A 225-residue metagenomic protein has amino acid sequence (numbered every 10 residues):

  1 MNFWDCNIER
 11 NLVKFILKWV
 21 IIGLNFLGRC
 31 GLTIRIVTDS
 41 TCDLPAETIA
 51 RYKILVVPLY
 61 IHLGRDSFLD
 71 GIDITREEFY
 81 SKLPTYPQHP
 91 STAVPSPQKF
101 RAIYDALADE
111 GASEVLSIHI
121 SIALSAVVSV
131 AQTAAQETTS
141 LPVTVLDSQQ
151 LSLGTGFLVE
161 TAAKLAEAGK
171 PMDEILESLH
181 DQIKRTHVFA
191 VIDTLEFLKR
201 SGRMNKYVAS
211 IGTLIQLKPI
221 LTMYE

Functional and structural regions predicted by a protein language model:
L12, L17, L24-L27: Leucine-biased recognition of intrinsically disordered, low-complexity hydrophobic segments
F26, R35, T41-L55, L59-Y60 (+3 more regions): Mixed-charge interfacial surface used for oligomerization/domain docking and macromolecular partner engagement
R35-V94, K99: N-terminal glycine-rich anion-binding loop in soluble enzyme alpha/beta folds
L83-T85, S113-S117, Q136-D147: Glycine/charged-rich beta-loop-alpha catalytic/anionic-binding loops adjacent to active sites
K99-A131: N-terminal glycine-rich phosphate/adenylate-binding segment common to multiple enzyme folds
